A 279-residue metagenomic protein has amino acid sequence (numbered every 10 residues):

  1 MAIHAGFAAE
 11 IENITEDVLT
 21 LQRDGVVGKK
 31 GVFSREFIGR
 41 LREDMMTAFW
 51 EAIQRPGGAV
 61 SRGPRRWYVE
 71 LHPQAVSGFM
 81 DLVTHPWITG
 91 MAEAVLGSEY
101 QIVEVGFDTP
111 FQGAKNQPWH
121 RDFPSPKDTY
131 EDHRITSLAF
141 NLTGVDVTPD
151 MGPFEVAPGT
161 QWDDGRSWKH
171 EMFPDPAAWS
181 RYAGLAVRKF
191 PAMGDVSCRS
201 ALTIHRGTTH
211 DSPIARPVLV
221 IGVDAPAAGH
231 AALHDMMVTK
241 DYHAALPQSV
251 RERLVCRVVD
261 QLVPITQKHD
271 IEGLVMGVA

Functional and structural regions predicted by a protein language model:
A2-D24, K29-Y130, H234: Non-heme Fe(II)-dependent double-stranded beta-helix
A2-G6, I11, T203-A279: Non-heme Fe(II)/2-oxoglutarate
S34, S77-T84, H133, A183 (+2 more regions): Aromatic-acidic/polar surface patches that form glycan- and anion
S98-V105, K115-Q117, R134-L142, G152 (+1 more regions): Generic beta-strand structural signal
F111, A157-D164, G222-A228: Short edge-strand/loop segments of extracellular domains
R121-D128, L142, P174-Y182: Active-site glycine-rich loop that binds ribose-phosphate moieties when present
T129-P149, F190-M193, C198, I221-A225: Short, conserved beta-strand element in jelly-roll/cupin
V147-T208: Double-stranded beta-helix
